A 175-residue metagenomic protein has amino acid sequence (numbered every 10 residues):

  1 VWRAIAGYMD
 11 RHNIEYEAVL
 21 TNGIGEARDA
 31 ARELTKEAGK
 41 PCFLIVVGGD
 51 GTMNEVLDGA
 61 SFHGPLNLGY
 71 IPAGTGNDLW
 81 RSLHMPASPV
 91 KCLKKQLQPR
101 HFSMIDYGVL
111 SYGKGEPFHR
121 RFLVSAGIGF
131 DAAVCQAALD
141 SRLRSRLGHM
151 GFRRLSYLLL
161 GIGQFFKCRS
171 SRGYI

Functional and structural regions predicted by a protein language model:
V1-L44, N54, D58, F62 (+1 more regions): ATP/NTP phosphate-donor binding region
T21, F62-I175: Catalytic core of DAGKc-family lipid kinases
D50: Polar, low-complexity loop segments and adjacent catalytic/binding residues used for recognizing and processing sugar
